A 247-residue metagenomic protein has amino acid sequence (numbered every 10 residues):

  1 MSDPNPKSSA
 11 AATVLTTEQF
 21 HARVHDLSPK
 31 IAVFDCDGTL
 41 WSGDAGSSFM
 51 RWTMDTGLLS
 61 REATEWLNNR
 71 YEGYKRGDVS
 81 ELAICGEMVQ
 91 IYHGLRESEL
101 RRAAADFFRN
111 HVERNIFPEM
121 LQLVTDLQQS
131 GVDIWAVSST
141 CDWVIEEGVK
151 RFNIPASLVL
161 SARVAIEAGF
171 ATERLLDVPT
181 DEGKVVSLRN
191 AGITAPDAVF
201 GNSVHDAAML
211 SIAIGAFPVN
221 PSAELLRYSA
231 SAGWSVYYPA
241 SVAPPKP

Functional and structural regions predicted by a protein language model:
S2-H25, P29-I31, R101-A105, R109-W135 (+1 more regions): C-terminal cap/substrate-recognition subdomain and adjoining C-terminal extension of metal-dependent phosphatase-like
P29-S48, L210: Asp-based phosphoryl-transfer active-site loop
V33-D35, L59, R227: Intrinsically disordered, low-complexity regions enriched in Ser/Pro/Gly/Gln/His and often acidic
D35, E87, V159: Residue-level signal for pocket-adjacent positions within structured domains
G38, G77, G169-F170: Detector for glycine-centered tight turns/loop "hinges" at secondary-structure junctions
A45-G46, M50-D126: A metal-dependent, Asp-based hydrolase signature
